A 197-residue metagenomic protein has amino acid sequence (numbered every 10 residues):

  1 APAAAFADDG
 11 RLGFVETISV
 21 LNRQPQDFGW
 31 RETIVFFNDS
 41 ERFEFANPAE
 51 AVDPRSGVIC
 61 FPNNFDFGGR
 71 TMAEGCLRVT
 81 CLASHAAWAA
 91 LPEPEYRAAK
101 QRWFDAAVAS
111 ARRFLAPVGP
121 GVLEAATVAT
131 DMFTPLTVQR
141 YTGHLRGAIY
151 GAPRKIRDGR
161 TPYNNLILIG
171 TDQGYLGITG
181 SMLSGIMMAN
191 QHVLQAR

Functional and structural regions predicted by a protein language model:
A1-T71: Mid-domain catalytic core of redox enzymes that form a hydrophobic substrate pocket/lid adjacent to a catalytic redox
F14, A87-E95, L168-Q173: Glycine- and acidic
S19, V79, A111, L166 (+2 more regions): Hydrophobic, well-ordered secondary-structure elements that form the walls of internal hydrophobic environments
V20-N22, T71-A106: Conserved FAD/dinucleotide-binding core of flavoprotein oxidoreductases
Q24-P25, V52, E93-F133: Flavin-binding catalytic cores
V58, R113-Y175: A glycine-rich dinucleotide-binding beta-alpha-beta segment and adjacent secondary-structure elements that constitute
F67-E74, R157-P162: Short glycine/proline-enriched loop/turn "hinge" motifs that connect secondary-structure elements and lie
T171-A196: A conserved FAD-binding loop/helix module that cradles the flavin
